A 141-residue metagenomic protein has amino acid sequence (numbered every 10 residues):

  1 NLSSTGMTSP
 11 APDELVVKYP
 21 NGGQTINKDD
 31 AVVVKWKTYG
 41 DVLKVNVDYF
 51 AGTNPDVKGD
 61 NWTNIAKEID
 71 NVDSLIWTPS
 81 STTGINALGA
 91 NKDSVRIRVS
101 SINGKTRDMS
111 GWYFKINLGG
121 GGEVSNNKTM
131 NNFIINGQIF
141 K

Functional and structural regions predicted by a protein language model:
N1-G122, N127: Extended, solvent-exposed regions of the mature portions of secreted/cell-surface glycoproteins
V124-K141: Enriched but not universal
